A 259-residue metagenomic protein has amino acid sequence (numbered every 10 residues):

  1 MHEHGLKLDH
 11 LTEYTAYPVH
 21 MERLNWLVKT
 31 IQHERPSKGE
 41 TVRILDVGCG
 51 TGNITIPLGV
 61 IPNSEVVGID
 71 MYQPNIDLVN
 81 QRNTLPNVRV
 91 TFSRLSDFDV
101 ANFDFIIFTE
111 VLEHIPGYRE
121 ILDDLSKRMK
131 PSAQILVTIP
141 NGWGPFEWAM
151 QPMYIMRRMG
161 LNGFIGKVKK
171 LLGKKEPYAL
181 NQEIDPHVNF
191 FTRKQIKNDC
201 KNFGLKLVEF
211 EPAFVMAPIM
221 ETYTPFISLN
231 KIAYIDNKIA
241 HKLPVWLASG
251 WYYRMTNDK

Functional and structural regions predicted by a protein language model:
M1-F98, F105, L122, P212-V215 (+1 more regions): Conserved N-terminal segment of class I S-adenosyl-L-methionine
E3-L6, H10-M21, M71, P116-D124 (+1 more regions): S-adenosyl-L-methionine-dependent methyltransferase catalytic module, highlighting the catalytic core
E40, P62, N102, P131 (+1 more regions): Short loop/turn motifs at secondary-structure junctions
G59, P116, K130: Short conserved AdoMet
D97, E113, G144: Active-site micro-motifs of SAM-dependent methyltransferase domains
F108-V111: A short beta-strand submotif of the Rossmann-like class I SAM-dependent methyltransferase core that lines
T256-K259: Short, basic, low-complexity termini and linkers enriched in Ser/Thr/Gly/Pro that act as targeting/leader peptides
